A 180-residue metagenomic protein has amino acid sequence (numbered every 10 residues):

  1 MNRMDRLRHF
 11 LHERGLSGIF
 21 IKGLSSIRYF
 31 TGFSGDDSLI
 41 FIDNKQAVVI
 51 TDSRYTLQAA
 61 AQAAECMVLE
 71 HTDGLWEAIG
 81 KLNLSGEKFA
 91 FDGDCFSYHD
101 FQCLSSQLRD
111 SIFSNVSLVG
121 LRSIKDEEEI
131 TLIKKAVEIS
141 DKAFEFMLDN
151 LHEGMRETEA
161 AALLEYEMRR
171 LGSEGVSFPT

Functional and structural regions predicted by a protein language model:
M1-V48, E77-G80, L84-G86, L108 (+2 more regions): Terminal domain-start leader segments
I21-K22, I50, D92, P179: Short beta-strand segments
L24, T51-L57, C95-F101: Short, polar loop motifs at secondary-structure junctions
G32-F33, A61-Q62, F101-L104: Short amphipathic alpha-helical segments
D36-L39, C66-M67, T131: Short, hinge-like loop/turn segments at secondary-structure boundaries
T51-E77: Compact, glycine/acidic-enriched structural inserts
A63, E174-T180: Short, basic/aromatic beta-hairpin or loop at an interaction surface
G74-V176: Flexible, acidic/His-enriched mid-domain "rim/lid" segments that flank
